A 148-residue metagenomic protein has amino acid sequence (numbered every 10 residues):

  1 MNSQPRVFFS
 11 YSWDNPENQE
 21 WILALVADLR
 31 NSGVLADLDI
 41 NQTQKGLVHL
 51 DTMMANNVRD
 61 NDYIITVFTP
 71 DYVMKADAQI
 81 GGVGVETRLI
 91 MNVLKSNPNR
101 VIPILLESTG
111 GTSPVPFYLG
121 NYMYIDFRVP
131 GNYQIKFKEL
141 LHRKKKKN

Functional and structural regions predicted by a protein language model:
M1-P70, S96-N99, F137-K147: Conserved N-terminal substructure of TIR/SEFIR domains
I22-L25, D51-M53, A78-G82, P116-N121: Short, glycine/charged-enriched secondary-structure capping and boundary segments
L38, P103, D126-F127: Structural signal for conserved beta-strand scaffold positions within catalytic alpha/beta enzyme cores
H49, P70-N99: Conserved TIR/SEFIR loop-to-helix hotspot centered on a Trp-containing motif with a nearby acidic residue
D51, G84-R88, P130, Q134-K138: Amphipathic alpha-helical transducer elements in NTP-driven molecular machines
D71-V73, S108-T112: Conserved nucleotide-binding/hydrolysis micro-motifs of P-loop NTPases
N99-L105: Conserved beta-strand/loop subsegment of P-loop NTPase cores
S113-G131: Short, electropositive alpha-helical surface patch
